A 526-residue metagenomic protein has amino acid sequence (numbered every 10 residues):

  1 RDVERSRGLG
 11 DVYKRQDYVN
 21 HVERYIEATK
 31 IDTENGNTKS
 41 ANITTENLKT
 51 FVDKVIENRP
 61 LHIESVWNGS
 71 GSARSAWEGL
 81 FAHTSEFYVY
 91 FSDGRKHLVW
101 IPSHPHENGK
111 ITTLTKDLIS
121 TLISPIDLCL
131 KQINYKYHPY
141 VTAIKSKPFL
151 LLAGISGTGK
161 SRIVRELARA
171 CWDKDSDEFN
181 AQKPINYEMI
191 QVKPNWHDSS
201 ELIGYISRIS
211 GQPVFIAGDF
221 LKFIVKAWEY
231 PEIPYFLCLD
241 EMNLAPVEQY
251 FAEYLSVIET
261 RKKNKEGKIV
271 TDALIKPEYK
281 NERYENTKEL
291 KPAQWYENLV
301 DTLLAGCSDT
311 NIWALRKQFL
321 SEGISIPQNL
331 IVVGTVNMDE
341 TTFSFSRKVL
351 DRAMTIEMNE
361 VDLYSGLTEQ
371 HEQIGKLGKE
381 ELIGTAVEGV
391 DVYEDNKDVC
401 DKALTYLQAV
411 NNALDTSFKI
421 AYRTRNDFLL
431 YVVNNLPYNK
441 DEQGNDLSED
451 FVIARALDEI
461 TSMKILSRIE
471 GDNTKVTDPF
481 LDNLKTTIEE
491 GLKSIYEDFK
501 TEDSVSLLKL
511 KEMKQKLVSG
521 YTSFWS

Functional and structural regions predicted by a protein language model:
D2-Y13: Single conserved hydrophobic/aromatic residue that forms the stacking wall/gate of nucleotide- or nucleobase-binding
D11-T50: Short alpha-helical segments that sit at the start of domains
I43-G69: Short acidic, hydrophobic short linear motifs in intrinsically disordered regions
W67-H83: Short amphipathic alpha-helical interaction segments
A82-G94: A short, conserved structural fragment
D93-T113: Short, cationic-aromatic polyanion-contact patches
H106-V387: AAA+ P-loop NTPase catalytic core and its hallmark functional loops
T368-S526: Alpha-helical lid/collar subdomain of P-loop NTPases
